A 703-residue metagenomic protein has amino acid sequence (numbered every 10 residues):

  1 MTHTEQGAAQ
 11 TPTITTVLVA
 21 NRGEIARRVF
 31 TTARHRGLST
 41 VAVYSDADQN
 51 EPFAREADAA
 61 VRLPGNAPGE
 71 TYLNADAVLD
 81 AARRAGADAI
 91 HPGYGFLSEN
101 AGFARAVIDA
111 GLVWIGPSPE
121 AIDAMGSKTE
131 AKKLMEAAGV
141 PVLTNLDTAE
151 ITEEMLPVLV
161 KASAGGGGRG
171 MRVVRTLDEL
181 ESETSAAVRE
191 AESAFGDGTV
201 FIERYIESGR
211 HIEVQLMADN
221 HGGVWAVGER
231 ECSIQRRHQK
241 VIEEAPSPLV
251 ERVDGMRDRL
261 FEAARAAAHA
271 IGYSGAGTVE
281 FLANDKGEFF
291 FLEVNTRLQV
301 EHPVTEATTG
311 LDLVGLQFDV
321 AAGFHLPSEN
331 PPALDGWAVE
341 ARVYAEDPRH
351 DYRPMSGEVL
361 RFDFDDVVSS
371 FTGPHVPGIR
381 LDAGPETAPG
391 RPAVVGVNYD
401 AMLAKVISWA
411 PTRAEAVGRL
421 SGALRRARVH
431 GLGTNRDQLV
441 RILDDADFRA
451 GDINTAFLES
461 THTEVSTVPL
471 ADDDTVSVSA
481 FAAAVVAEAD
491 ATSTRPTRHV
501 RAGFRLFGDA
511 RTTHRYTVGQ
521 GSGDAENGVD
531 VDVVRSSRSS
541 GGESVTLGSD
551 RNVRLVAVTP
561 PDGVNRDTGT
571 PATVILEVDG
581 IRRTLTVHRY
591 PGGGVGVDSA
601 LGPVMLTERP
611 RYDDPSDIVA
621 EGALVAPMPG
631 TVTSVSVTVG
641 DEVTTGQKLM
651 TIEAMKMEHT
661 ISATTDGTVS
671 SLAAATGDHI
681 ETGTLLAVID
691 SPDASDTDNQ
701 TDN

Functional and structural regions predicted by a protein language model:
M1-V279, A283-H302: N-terminal beta-alpha lobe that positions the nucleotide/phosphoryl donor in ATP/NTP-coupled carboxylate activation
R169, A245, D400-V406, A620-G622: Short amphipathic alpha-helical segments
P303-E306, L311-N552, T645, D678-N703: Catalytic cores of soluble metabolic enzymes centered on carboxylation/carboxyl-transfer
R538-G542, G548-R583: Conserved nucleotide-binding/hydrolysis modules and their immediate coupling elements across P-loop/ASCE NTPase motors
R582, T586-A626: Catalytic P-loop NTP-binding/switch module of NTPases
P615-N703: Structured functional modules or segments
